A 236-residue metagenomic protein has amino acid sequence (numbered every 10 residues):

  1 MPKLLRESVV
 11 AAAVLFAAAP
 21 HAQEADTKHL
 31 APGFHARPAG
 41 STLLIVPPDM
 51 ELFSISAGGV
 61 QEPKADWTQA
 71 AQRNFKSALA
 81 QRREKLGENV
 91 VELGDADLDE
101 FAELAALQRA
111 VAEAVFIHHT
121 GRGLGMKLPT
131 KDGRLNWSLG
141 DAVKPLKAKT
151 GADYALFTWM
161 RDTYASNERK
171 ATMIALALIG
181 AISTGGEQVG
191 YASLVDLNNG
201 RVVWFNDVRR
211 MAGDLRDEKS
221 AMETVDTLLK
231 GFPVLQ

Functional and structural regions predicted by a protein language model:
M1-V9: Bacterial N-terminal signal peptides that target proteins for export
K3-L4, V14, E51, D97 (+1 more regions): Acidic/proline-rich low-complexity IDRs
S8-A17: Bacterial N-terminal signal peptides
V9, E51, A114-F116: Short hydrophobic/aromatic-rich motifs at helix boundaries and adjacent loops
A18-A22: Sec/Tat signal peptide C-region and signal peptidase I cleavage site
Q23-I55, L139-Y154, W159-Q236: C-terminal/domain-edge helix-coil "capping" segments
G58-R161, L197, R201-D207: N-terminal segment of the mature soluble domain
